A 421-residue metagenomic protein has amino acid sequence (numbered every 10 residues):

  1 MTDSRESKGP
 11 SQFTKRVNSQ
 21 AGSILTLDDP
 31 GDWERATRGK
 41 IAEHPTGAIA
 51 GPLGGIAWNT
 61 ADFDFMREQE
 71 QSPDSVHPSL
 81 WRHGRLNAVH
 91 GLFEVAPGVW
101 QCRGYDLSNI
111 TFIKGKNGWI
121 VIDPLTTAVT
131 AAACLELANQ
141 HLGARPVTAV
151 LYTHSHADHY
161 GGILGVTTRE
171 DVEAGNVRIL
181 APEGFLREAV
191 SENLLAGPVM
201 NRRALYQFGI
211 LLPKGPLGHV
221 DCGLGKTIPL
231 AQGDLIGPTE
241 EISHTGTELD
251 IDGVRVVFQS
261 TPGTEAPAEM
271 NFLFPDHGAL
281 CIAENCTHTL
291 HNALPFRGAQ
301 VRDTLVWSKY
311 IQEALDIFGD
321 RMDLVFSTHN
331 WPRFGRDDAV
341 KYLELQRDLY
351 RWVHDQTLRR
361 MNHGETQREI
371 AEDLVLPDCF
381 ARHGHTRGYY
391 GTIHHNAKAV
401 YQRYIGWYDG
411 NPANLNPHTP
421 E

Functional and structural regions predicted by a protein language model:
M1-W81, E192, G197-I228, D316-L324 (+1 more regions): Accessory terminal helices/loops
G84-P146, M270-F274, G278-E284: Conserved beta-strand hairpin/beta-sheet module of binuclear metal-dependent hydrolase folds, prominently
E94, G143, L180, L186-T261 (+2 more regions): Metallo-beta-lactamase
D106-S108, T126-A128, S155-D158, F185-R187 (+2 more regions): Solvent-exposed loop/turn segments at secondary-structure junctions within structured extracellular/periplasmic domains
I113, A132-A133, G162-I163, A189-L194 (+3 more regions): Short, solvent-exposed loop/turn and secondary-structure capping segments
G118, V129-I179, S243: Active-site metal-binding motif and surrounding structural segment of the metallo-beta-lactamase
G118-V129, L230, D234-E240, G246-R359 (+1 more regions): Metallo-beta-lactamase
E170-R187, R347-V353, T357-L358: Acidic, His- and aromatic-enriched active-site or binding-groove loops in soluble protein domains that engage sugars
